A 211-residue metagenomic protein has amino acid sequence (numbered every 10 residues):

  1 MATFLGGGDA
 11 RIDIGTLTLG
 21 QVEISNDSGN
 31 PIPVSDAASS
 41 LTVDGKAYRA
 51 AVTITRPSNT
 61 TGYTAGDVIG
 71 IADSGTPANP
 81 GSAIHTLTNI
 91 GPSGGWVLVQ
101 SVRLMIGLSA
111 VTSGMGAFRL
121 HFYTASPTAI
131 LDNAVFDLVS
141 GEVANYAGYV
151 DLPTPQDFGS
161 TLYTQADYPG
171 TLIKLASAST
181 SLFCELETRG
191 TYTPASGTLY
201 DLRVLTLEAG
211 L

Functional and structural regions predicted by a protein language model:
M1-I84, T88-W96, Q100-A110, T193-L211: Extended, low-complexity segments enriched in Ser/Thr/Gly and acidic residues that occur primarily in surface-exposed
T3, G95-Q100, T161-Q165, S179-E185: A short linear-motif detector with a strong N-terminal bias
Y48, Y63, Y123, Y146-Y149 (+5 more regions): Sequence-level detector for tyrosine residue identity
I84-I90, Y163-K174: Signal that preferentially marks extracellular ectodomain short beta-strand elements of beta-sandwich modules
Q100-S101, G170-P194: Noncatalytic modules at the cell exterior or secretory-pathway interfaces, chiefly beta-strand-rich lectin/adhesion
S113-F118: Short coil-to-beta strand junction motifs in C2/discoidin
R119-A166: Beta-strand-rich interaction/scaffold domains
H121, E185-E187, L205: Residues in well-ordered beta-strands of folded domains
